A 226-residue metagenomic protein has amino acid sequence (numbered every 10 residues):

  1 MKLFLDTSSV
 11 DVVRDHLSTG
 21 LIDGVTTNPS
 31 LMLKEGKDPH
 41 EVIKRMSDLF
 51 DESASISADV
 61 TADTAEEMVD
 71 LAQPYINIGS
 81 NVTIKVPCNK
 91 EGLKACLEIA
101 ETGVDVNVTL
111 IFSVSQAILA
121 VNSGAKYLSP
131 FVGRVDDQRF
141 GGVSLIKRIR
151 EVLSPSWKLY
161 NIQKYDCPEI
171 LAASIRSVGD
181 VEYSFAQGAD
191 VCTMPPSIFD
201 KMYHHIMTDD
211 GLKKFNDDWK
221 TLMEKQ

Functional and structural regions predicted by a protein language model:
K2-R14, T19-I22, T27-E101, V132: Active-site beta->alpha loop and helix N-cap motifs at the rims of alpha/beta catalytic domains
D6-S9, T61-E66, V86-K90, V108-S115 (+1 more regions): Glycine-rich beta-to-alpha transition loops that act as phosphate-gripper elements at the mouths of alpha/beta enzyme
D11-T19, E67-L71, A95, S113-S123 (+1 more regions): Catalytic cores of alpha/beta
N28, I84, A120, S184 (+1 more regions): Conserved, mostly hydrophobic/aromatic
P29-M32, L110, Y127-R139, G188-D210: Glycine-rich phosphate-binding active-site loops on the catalytic face of alpha/beta enzymes
S47, Q73-I76, C96-E101, I146-K164 (+1 more regions): Surface-exposed amphipathic alpha-helices with a cationic face
L110-V152: Histidine/lysine/aspartate-rich catalytic loop segments that bind and position anionic ligands
L153-Q226: C-terminal alpha-helical cap/extension of soluble enzyme domains
